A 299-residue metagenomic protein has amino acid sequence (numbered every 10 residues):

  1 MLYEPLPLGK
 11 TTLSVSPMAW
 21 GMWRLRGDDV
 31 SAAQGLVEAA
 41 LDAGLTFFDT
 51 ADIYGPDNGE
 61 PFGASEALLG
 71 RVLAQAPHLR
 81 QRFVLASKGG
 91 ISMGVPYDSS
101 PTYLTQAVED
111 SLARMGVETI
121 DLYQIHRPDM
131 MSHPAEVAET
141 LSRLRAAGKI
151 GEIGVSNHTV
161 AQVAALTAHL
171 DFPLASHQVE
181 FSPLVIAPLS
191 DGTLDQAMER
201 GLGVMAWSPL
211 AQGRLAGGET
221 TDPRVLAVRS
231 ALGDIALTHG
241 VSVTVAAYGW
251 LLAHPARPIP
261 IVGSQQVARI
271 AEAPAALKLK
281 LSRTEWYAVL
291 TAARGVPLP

Functional and structural regions predicted by a protein language model:
M1-Q81: N-terminal binding-site loop/beta-alpha segment at the start of enzyme catalytic domains that lines or forms
L2, P128, S132-P299: Beta/alpha (TIM)-barrel catalytic core signal, keyed to glycine-rich beta->alpha loops juxtaposed to Asp/Glu that bind
G9-T12, L41-D42, G70-R82, L112-G116 (+3 more regions): Acidic (Asp/Glu)-rich catalytic clusters
P17, L79-F83, E118-L122, G151-E152 (+2 more regions): Short acidic capping loops at alpha-helix termini that bridge into adjacent secondary structure
W20, T50, S87, L122-I125 (+3 more regions): Conserved beta-strand positions
G21-S31, G89-T102: Active-site mouth loops of central-metabolism enzymes
D29-A40, S99-M115, A161-A164: Short, acidic/polar
L104-Q124, L144-A147: CE4/NodB-like, metal-dependent polysaccharide N-deacetylase domain that modifies extracellular/periplasmic N-acetylated
